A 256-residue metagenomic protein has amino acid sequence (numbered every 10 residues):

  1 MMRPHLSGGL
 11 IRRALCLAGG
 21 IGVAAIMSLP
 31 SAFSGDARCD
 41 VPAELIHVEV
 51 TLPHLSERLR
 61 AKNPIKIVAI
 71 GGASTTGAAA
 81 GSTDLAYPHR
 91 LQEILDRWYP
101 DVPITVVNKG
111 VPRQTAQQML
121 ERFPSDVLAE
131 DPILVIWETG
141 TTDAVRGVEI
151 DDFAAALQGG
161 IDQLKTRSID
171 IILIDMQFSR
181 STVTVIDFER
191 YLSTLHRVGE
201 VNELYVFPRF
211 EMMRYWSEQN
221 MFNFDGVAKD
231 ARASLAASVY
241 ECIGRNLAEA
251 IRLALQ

Functional and structural regions predicted by a protein language model:
M1-L10: N-terminal secretory signal peptides that target proteins for export/translocation
A18-S28: Bacterial N-terminal signal peptides
R38-K109, R122-D131: Serine-esterase "nucleophile elbow" of acetyl-processing enzymes
K66-I70, T75, T105-G110, L134-T139 (+2 more regions): Structural recognition of the beta-strand scaffold that forms the well-ordered cores of secreted hydrolase catalytic
V68, V102-E130, T142-I171: Internal alpha/beta domain cores that form substrate/cofactor-binding pockets in large enzymes and binding proteins
A73-T76, V111-Q117, T141-R146, Q177-S181 (+1 more regions): Solvent-exposed loop/turn segments at secondary-structure junctions within structured extracellular/periplasmic domains
E138-T141, G160-S193: Active-site segments of SGNH/GDSL-like serine hydrolases that catalyze O-acetyl group transfer/hydrolysis on lipids
R180-Q256: Catalytic His-Asp segment of secreted/periplasmic serine-dependent ester chemistry enzymes
